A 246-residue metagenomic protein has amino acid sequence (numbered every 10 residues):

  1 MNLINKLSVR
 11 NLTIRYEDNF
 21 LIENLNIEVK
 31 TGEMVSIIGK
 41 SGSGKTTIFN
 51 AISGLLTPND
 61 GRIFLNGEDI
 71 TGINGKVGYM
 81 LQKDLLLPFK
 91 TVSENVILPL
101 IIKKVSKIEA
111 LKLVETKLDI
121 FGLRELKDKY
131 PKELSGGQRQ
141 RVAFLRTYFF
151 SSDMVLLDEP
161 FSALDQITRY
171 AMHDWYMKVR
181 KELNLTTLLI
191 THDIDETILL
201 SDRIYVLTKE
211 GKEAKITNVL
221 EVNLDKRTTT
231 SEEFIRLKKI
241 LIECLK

Functional and structural regions predicted by a protein language model:
I38-K40: The feature captures the beta-strand-to-loop junction immediately N-terminal to the Walker
S53: Helix-to-loop junction immediately C-terminal to a conserved catalytic motif
G61-I73: Conserved ABC transporter NBD signature motif
S93-I101, L111, E115, E221: Short helical segment in ABC ATPase nucleotide-binding domains corresponding to the A-loop/adjacent helical element
I108-L126: Conserved ABC ATPase "signature" region
Y130-L134, Q138: Conserved ABC ATPase signature
F149-D153: A short, proline-enriched helix->beta-strand linker immediately N-terminal to the Walker B motif in ABC-type P-loop
V155-E159: Catalytic Walker B motif of ABC-type/P-loop ATPase nucleotide-binding domains
